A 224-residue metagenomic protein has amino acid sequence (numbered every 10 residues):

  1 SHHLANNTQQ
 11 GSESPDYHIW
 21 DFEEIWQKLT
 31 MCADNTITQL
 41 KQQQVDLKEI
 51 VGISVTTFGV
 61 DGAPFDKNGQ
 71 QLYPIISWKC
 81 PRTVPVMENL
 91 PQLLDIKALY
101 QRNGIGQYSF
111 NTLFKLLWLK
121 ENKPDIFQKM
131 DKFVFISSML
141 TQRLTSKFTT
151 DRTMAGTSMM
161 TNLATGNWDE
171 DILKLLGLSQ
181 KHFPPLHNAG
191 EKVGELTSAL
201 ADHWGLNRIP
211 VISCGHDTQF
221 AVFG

Functional and structural regions predicted by a protein language model:
S1-Y73, Q101, K129, P184 (+1 more regions): N-terminal glycine/serine-rich phosphate-binding loop of ATP-dependent small-molecule kinases, especially carbohydrate
H18, S77, C214-H216: Hydrophobic transmembrane-helix microenvironments that flank and shape a buried ionizable site
W26-I37, L113-L116, H216-F220: Short, hydrophobic/amphipathic alpha-helical packing segments that form internal helix faces or helix-helix interfaces
A63, P85-N89, A221-F223: Pocket-flanking alpha-helical
F65, P81, L99-T218: Gly/Ser/Thr-rich active-site cleft segment
K67-Q71, N89-L94, A98: Hydrophobic or amphipathic alpha-helical targeting/insertion segments
I76, C80-L93: Short alpha-helix plus adjacent loop in nuclease-associated cores
